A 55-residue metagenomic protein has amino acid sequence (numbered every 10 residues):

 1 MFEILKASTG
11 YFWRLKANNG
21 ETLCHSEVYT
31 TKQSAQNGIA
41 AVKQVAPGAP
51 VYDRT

Functional and structural regions predicted by a protein language model:
M1-C24: Short aromatic-glycine-(Arg/Gly/Cys) micro-motifs in beta-strand/loop hairpins
F2, A49-Y52: Generic preference for hydrophobic/aromatic residues in regular secondary structure cores
A17-N18, Q36, Y52: Intrinsic-disorder/low-complexity regions
C24-Y29, V51-T55: Short, tandemly repeated low-complexity microdomains enriched for cysteine and small residues
Y29-G48: A short, charged, amphipathic alpha-helix used as a generic interaction element across diverse proteins
